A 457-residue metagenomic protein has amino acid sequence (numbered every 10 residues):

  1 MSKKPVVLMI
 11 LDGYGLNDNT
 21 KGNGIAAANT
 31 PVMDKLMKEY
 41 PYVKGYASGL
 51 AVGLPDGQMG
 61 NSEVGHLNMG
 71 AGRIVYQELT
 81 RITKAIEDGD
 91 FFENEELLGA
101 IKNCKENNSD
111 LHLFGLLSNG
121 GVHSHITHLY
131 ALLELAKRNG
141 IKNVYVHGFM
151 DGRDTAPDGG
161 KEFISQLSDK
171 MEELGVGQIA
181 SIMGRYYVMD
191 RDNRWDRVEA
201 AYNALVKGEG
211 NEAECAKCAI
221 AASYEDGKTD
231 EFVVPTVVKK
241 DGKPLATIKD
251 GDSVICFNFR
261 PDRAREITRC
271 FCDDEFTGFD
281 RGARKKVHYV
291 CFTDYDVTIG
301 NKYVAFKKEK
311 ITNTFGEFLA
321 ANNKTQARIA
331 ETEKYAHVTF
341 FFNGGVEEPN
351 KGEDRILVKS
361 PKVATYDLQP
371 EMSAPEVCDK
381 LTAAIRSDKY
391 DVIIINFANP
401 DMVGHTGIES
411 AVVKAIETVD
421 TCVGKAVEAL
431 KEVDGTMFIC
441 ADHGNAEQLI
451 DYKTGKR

Functional and structural regions predicted by a protein language model:
M1-R457: Feature captures the catalytic ectodomains and active-site-proximal regions of enzymes that hydrolyze or transfer
